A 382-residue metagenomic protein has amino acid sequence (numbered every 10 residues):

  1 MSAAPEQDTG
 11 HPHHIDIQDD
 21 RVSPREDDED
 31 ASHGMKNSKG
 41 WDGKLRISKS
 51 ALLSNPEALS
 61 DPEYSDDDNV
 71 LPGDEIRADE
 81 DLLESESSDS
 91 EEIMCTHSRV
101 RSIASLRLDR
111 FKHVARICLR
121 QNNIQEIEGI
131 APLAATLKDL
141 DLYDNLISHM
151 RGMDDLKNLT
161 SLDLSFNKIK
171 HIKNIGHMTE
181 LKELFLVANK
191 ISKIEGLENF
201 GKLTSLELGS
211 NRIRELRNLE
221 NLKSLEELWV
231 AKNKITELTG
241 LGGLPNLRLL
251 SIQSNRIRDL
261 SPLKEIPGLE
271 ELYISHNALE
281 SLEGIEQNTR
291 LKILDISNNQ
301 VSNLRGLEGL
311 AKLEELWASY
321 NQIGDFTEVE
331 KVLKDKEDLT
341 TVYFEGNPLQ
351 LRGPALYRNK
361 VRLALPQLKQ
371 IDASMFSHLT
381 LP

Functional and structural regions predicted by a protein language model:
M1-S148, K157-K170, T179-S192, F200-R214 (+6 more regions): The feature captures the LRR N-terminal capping module
I130, M153, I175, L197 (+7 more regions): Conserved strand-to-helix beginnings and helix N-cap segments that scaffold or border functional pockets
M150, I172, I194, L216 (+4 more regions): Conserved ABC ATPase nucleotide-binding domain signature region
L244, I266, N288: Metal-dependent phosphoesterase signature
H276: Short, flexible active-site loops
Q287, S297-N303, E308-Q322, T327 (+1 more regions): Extracellular beta-strand/loop-rich repeat segments of large surface/secreted proteins
